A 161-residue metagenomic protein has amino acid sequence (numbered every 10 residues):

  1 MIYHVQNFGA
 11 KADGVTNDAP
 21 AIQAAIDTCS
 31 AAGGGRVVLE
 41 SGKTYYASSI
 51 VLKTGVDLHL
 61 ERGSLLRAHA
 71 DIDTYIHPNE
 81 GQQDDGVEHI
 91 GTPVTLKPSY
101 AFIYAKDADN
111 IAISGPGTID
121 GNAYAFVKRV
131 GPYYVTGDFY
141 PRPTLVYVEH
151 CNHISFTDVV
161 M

Functional and structural regions predicted by a protein language model:
M1-M161: Extracellular/periplasmic carbohydrate-active domains that bind, remodel, or depolymerize complex polysaccharides
